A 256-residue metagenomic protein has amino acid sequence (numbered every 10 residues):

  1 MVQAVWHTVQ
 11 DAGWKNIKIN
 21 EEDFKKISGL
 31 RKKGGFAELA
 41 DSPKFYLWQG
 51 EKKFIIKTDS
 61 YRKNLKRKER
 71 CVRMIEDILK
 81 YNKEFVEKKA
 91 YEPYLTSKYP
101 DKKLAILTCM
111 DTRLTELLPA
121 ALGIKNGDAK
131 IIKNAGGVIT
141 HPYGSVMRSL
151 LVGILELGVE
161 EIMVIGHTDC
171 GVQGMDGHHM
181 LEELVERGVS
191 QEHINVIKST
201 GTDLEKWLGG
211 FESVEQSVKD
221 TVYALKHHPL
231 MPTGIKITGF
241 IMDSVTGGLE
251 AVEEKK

Functional and structural regions predicted by a protein language model:
T8, S42: Short polybasic linear motifs
D59-R73: Short, Lys/Arg-enriched N-terminal segments with co-localized hydrophobic residues within the first ~10-30 amino acids
V72-K102, G137-P142, L157, V172-K256: Divalent-metal-activated hydrolytic enzyme cores
K88, P93-M147: Conserved beta-strand-loop surface patch within small alpha/beta domains used for substrate/adaptor or ligand engagement
I106, V164, G247: Divalent metal-coordination and catalytic microenvironments
L155-H167: Ordered, amphipathic secondary-structure segments that act as subunit-interaction surfaces in large macromolecular
